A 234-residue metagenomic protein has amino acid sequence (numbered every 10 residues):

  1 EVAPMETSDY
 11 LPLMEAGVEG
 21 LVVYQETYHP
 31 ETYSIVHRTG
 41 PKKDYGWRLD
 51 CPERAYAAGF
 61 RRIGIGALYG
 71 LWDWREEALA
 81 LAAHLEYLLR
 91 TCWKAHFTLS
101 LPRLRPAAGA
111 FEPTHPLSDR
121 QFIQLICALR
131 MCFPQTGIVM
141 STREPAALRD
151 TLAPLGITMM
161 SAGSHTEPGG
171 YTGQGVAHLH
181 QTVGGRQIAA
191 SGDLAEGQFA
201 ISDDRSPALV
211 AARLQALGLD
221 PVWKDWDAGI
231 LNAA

Functional and structural regions predicted by a protein language model:
E1-A55, R62-I65, Y69-L71, W93-S100: Core AdoMet radical
E6, Y45-R48, A78-L81, F122 (+1 more regions): Aromatic/hydrophobic pocket-lining residues that form the small-molecule binding cavity in soluble enzyme cores
E6-E15, R61, L71-E86, P145-L155: Catalytic cores of alpha/beta
L11-L13, Y33-H37, R75-A78, D150-T151 (+2 more regions): Short secondary-structure transition/capping segments
M14-G20, G59-R61, P134, P154-S161: Glycine-enriched alpha-helix->loop->beta-strand junction motifs that scaffold or abut catalytic
G17-E19, T39-P41, L81-A82, G156-I157 (+1 more regions): Short, hinge-like loop/turn segments at secondary-structure boundaries
V23, A55, L85, L129 (+1 more regions): Conserved, mostly hydrophobic/aromatic
R90-A234: Auxiliary Fe-S-binding modules of radical SAM enzymes
